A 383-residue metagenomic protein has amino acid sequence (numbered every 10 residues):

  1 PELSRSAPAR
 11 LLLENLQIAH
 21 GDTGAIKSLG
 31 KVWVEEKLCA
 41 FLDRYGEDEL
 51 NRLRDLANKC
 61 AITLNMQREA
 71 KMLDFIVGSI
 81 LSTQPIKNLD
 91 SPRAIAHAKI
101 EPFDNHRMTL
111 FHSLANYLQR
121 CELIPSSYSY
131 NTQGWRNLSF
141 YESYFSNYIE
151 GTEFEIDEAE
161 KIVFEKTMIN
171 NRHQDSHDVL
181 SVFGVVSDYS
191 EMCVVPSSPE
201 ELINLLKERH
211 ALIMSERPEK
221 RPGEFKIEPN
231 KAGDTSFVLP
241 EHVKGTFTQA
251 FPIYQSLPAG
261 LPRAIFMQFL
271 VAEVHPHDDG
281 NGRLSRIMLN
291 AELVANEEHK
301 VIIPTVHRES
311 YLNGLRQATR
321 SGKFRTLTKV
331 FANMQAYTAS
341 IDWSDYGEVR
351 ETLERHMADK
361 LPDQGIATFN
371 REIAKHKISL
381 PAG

Functional and structural regions predicted by a protein language model:
P1-D279, R283-G383: FIC/Doc superfamily catalytic core
